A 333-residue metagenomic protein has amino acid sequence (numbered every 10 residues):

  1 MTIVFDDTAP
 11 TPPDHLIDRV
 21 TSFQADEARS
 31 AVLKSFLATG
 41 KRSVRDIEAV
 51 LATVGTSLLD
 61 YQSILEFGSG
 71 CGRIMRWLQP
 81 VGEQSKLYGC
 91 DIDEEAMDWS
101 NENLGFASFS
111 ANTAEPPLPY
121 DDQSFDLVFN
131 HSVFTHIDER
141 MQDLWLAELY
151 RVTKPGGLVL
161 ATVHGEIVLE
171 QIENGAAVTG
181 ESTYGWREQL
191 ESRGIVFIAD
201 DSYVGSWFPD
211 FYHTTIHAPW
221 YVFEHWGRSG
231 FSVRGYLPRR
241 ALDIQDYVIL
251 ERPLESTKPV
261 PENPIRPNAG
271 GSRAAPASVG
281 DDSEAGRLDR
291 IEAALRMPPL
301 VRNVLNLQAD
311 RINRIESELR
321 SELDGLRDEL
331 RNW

Functional and structural regions predicted by a protein language model:
M1-S63, G70-P117, E139, L144 (+2 more regions): Class I (Rossmann-like) S-adenosyl-L-methionine-dependent methyltransferase catalytic domain, capturing the SAM-binding
P116-V128: A short acidic, Gly/Pro-enriched loop at the edge of an enzyme's catalytic core that lines a small-molecule cofactor
N130-V133: A short beta-strand submotif of the Rossmann-like class I SAM-dependent methyltransferase core that lines
H136: ABC ATPase nucleotide-binding domain "signature" loop
D143-P155: A short glycine-rich, Lys/Arg-flanked "PGG" loop and its adjoining helix->strand segment in the class I
T257-W333: Boundary detector for helix-to-coil junctions that initiate low-complexity/charged tails
